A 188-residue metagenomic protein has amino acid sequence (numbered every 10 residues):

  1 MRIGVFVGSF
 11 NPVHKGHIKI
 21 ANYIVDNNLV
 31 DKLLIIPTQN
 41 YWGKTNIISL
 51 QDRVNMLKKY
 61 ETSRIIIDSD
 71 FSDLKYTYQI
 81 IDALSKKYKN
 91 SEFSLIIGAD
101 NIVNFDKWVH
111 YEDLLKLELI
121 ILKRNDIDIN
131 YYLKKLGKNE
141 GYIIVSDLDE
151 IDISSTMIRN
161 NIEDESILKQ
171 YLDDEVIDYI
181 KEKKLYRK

Functional and structural regions predicted by a protein language model:
M1-K188: Nucleotidyltransferase catalytic core that binds NTPs
